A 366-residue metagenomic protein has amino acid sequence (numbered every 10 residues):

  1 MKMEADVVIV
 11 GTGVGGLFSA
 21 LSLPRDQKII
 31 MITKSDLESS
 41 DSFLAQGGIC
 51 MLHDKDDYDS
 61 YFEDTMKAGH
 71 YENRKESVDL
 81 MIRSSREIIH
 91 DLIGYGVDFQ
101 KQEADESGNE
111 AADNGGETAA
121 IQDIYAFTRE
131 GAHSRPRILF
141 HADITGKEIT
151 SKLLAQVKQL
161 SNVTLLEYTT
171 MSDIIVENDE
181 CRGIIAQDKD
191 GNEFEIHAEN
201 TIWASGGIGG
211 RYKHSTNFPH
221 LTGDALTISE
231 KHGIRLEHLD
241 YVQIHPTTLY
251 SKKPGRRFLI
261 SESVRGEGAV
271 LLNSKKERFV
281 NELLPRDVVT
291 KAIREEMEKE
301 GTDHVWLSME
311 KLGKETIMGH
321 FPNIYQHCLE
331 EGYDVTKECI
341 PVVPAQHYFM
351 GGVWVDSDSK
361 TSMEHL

Functional and structural regions predicted by a protein language model:
K2-A5, D190-N200, S362-M363: Core beta-strand elements of the Rossmann-like FAD/NAD(P) dinucleotide-binding domain in flavoenzyme oxidoreductases
V7-M31: N-terminal Rossmann-like FAD-binding beta1-loop-alpha1 element of flavoenzymes
P24-A45: Glycine-rich FAD pyrophosphate-binding loop
L37, I228, I234-Q346: An anion/pyrophosphate-binding glycine-rich loop and adjacent beta-alpha core in soluble alpha-beta enzymes
C50-M81: Glycine-rich active-site loop/strand segments that organize a redox cofactor
K75-R86, P136-A155, L166, S215-G223 (+3 more regions): Short beta-strand to alpha-helix junction loop
I93-N192, A204, T248-S251, R257 (+1 more regions): Conserved redox-cofactor binding core of oxidoreductases
N200, A204-G206, D358-L366: Short FAD-binding loop at a beta-strand-to-alpha-helix junction that anchors the flavin cofactor in diverse
